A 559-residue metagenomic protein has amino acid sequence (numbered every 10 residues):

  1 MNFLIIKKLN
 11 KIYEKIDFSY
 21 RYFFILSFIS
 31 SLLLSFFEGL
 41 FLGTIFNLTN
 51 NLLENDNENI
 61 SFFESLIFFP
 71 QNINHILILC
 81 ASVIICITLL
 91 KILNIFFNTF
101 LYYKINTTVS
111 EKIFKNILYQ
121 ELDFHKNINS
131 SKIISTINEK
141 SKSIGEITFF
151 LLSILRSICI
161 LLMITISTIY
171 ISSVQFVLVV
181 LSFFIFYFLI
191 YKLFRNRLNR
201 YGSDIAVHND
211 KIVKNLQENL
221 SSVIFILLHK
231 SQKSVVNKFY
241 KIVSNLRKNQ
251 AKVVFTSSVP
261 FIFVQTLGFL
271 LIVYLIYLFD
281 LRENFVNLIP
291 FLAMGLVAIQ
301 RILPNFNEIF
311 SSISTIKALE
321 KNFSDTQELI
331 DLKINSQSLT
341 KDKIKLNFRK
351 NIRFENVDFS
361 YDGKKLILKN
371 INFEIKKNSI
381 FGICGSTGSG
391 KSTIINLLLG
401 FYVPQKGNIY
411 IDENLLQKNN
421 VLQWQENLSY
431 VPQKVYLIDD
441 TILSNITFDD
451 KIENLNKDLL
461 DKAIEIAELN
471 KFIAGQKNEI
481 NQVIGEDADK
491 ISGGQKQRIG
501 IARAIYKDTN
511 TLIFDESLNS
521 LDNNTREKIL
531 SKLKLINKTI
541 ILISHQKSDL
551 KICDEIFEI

Functional and structural regions predicted by a protein language model:
M1-F41, L52-L79, L93-N98, K115 (+6 more regions): Membrane-integrated ABC transporters
S27-L33, S153-D204, Y274-L288: Transmembrane helices of ABC transporter permease
L118-M163, N245: Juxtamembrane loop-to-helix connectors within ABC transporter transmembrane domains
I128-S131, D204-K252, A318, F323-T326 (+1 more regions): Loop segments that connect adjacent transmembrane helices in multi-pass transporters
H208, L227, S231, F255-S258 (+2 more regions): Cytosolic ends of transmembrane helices, especially the final helix of ABC transmembrane type-1 domains
L399: Helix-to-loop junction immediately C-terminal to a conserved catalytic motif
K434, N445, Q482-I559: ABC-family ATPase nucleotide-binding domain "signature/switch" substructure
V435-V483: Conserved "ABC signature" C-loop
